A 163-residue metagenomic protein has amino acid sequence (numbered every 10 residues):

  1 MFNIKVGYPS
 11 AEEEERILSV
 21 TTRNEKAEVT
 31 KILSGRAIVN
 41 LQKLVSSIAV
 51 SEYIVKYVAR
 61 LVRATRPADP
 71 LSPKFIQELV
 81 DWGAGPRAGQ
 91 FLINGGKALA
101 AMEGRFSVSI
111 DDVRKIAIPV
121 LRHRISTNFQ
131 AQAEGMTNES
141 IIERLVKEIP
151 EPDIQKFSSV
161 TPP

Functional and structural regions predicted by a protein language model:
N3-F75, M102-F106, I110, A131 (+1 more regions): Conserved C-terminal "switch" segment of AAA+ ATPases
P67-P163: C-terminal engagement/docking regions of AAA+ P-loop ATPases
